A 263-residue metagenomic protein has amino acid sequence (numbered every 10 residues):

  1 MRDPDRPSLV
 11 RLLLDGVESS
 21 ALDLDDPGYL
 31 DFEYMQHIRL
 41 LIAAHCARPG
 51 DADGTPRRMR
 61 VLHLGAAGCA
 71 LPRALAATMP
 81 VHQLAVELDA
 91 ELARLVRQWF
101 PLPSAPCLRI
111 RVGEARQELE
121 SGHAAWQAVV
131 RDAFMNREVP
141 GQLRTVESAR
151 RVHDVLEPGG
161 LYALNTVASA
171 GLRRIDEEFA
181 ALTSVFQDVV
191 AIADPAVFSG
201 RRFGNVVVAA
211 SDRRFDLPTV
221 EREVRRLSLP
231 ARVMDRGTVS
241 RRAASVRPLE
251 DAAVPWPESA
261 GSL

Functional and structural regions predicted by a protein language model:
M1, S19-D25, S199-L263: SAM/dcSAM-binding transferase cores
M1-D15: N-terminal auxiliary segments of SAM/dcSAM-dependent transferases
R6, D25-D154, P158, L172-R173 (+1 more regions): The AdoMet/dcAdoMet-binding core of the Class I SAM-like
L9-R11, C107, V207: A residue-level signal for beta-strand positions that form part of recognition/binding surfaces within mature
V17-A21, F134-R137, Y162, S169: A short, flexible beta-alpha/helix-coil linker loop
S19, R97, A193: Residue-level signal for pocket-adjacent positions within structured domains
R150-L217: C-terminal substrate-binding/active-site "lid" region of AdoMet-derived donor-dependent transferases
